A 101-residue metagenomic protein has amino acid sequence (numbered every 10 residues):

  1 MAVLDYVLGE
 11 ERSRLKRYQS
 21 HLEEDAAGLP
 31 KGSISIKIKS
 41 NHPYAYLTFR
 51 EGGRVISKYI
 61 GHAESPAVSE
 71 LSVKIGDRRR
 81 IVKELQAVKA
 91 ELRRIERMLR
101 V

Functional and structural regions predicted by a protein language model:
M1-V101: A positively charged, amphipathic N-terminal helix/segment that binds anionic biomolecules
